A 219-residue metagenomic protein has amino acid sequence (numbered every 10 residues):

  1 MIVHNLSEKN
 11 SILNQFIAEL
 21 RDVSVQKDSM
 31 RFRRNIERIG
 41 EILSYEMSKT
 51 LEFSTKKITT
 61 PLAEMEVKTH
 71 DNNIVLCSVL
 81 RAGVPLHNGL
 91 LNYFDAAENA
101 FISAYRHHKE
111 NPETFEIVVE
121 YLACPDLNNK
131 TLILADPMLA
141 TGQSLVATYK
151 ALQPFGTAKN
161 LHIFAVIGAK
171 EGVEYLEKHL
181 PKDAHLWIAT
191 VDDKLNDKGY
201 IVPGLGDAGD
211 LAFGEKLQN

Functional and structural regions predicted by a protein language model:
M1-N219: PRPP-associated nucleotide enzymes
